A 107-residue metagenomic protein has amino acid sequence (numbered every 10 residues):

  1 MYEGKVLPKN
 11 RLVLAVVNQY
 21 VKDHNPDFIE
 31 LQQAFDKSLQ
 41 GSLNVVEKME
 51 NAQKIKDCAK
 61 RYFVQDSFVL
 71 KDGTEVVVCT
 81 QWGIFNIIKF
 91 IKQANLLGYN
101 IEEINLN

Functional and structural regions predicted by a protein language model:
M1-N107: Intrinsically disordered, charged low-complexity linkers and terminal tails that flank or connect structured domains
